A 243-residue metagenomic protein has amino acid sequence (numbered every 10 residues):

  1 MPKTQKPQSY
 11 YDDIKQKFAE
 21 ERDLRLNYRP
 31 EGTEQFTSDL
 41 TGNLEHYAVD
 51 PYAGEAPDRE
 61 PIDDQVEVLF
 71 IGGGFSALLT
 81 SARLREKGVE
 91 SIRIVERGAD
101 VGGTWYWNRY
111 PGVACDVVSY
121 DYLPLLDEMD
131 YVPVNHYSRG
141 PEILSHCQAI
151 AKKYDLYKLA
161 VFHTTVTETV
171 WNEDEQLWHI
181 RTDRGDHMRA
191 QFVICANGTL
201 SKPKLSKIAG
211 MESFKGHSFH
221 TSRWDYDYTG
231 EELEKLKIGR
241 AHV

Functional and structural regions predicted by a protein language model:
P2-P61: Non-catalytic terminal and boundary segments that flank Rossmann-like NAD(P)-dependent oxidoreductase
Q8-Y10, P133-S201: Feature captures the FAD/FMN-dependent oxidoreductase FAD-binding
D13, K17, N27, Y106-H146: Glycine-rich active-site loop/strand segments that organize a redox cofactor
S38-D58, L123-P133, R139-I143, G198-R240: Glycine-rich dinucleotide-binding loop and its adjacent helix/turn
E60-D63, H187: Short, flexible hinge/linker loops that cap or flank conserved catalytic cores
D63-I94: N-terminal Rossmann-like FAD-binding beta1-loop-alpha1 element of flavoenzymes
R85-Y110: Glycine-rich FAD pyrophosphate-binding loop
